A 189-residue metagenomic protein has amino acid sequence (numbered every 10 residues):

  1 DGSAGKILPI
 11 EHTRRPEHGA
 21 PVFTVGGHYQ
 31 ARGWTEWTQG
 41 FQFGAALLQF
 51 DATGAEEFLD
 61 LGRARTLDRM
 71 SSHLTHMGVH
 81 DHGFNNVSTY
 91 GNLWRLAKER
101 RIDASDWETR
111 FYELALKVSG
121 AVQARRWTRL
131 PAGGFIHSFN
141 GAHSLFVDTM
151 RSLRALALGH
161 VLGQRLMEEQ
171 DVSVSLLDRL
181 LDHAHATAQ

Functional and structural regions predicted by a protein language model:
D1-Q189: Glycan-recognition and catalytic cores of secretory/periplasmic carbohydrate-active enzymes
